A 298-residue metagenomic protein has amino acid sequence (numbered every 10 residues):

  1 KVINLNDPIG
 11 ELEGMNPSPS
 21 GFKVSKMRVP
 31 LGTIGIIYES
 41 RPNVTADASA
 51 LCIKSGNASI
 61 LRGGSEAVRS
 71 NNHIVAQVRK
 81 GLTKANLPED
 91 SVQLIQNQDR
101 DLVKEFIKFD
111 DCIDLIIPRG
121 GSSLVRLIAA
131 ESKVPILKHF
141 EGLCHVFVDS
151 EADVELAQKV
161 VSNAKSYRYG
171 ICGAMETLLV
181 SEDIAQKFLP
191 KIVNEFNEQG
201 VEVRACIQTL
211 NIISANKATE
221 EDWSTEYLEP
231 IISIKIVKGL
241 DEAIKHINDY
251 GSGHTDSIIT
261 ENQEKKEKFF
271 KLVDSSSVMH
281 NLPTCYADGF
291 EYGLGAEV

Functional and structural regions predicted by a protein language model:
K1, A76, K80-K84, K108 (+6 more regions): Replace "anionic and nucleotidyl ligands
N4, L12-E151, E155: Rossmann-like NAD(P) dinucleotide-binding subdomain of oxidoreductase/dehydrogenase enzymes
V29-P30, E89, D110, H139-E141 (+3 more regions): Short glycine-enriched loop/turn motifs at secondary-structure junctions
G32, D114, E176, D256 (+1 more regions): Conserved acidic residues
E39-A58, K84, L124-E229, H280: ALDH superfamily catalytic-core signature
A50-I53, A76, E131-V134, V193-E198 (+3 more regions): Short, solvent-exposed amphipathic alpha-helical segments in soluble enzyme and RNA/protein-processing domains
G56, I116, S181, A243 (+1 more regions): Residue-level signal for inorganic ion chemistry
T219-V298: Conserved C-terminal structural/oligomerization subdomain of aldehyde/semialdehyde dehydrogenase
